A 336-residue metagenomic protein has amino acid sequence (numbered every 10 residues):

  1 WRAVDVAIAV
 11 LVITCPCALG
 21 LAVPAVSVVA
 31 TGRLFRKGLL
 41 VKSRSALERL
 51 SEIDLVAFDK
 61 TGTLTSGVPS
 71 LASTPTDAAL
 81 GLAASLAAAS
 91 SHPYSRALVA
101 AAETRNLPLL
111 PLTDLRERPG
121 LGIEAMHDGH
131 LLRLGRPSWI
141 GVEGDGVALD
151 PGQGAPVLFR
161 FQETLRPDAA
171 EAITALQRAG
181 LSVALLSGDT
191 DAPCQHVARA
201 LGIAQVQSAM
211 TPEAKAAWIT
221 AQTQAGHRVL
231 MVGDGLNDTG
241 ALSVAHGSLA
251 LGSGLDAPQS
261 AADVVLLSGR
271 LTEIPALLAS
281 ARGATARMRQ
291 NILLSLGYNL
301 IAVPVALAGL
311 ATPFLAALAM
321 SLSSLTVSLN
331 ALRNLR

Functional and structural regions predicted by a protein language model:
W1-K60, L86, L176, Q207-S208 (+2 more regions): Hydrophobic alpha-helical transmembrane segments
I13, F58-D59, T65, D150 (+1 more regions): Hydrophobic alpha-helical segments, especially N-terminal targeting/anchoring helices
P16-A18, P108, S182, R228: Residue-level detector of anion-binding/catalytic polar loops
L19-R33, K60, S66-L71, D168-E171 (+2 more regions): Conserved cytosolic headpiece of P-type ATPases
R44-A83, M126: Conserved cytosolic catalytic loops of P-type ATPases
L71-L181, D191, A200-I219: P-type ATPase nucleotide-binding
G129, G154-Q290, Y298: Conserved ATP-binding TGD loop and adjacent catalytic N/P-domain core of P-type ATPases
L131-G135, A250-L251, S328: Short hydrophobic-aromatic micro-motifs
